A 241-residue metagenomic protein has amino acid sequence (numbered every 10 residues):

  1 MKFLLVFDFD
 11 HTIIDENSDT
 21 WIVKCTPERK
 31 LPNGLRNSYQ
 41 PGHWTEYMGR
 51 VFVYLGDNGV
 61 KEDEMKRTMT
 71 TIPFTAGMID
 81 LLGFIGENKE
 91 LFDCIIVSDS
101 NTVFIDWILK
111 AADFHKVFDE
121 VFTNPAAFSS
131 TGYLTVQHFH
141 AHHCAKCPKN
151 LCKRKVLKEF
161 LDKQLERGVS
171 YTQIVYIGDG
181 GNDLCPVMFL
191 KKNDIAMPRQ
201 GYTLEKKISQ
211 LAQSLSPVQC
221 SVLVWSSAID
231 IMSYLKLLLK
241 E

Functional and structural regions predicted by a protein language model:
M1-P125, S130: Alpha-helical substrate-recognition element adjacent to the catalytic core
A76-F84, N88-I95, S100-E241: C-terminal cap/substrate-recognition subdomain and adjoining C-terminal extension of metal-dependent phosphatase-like
